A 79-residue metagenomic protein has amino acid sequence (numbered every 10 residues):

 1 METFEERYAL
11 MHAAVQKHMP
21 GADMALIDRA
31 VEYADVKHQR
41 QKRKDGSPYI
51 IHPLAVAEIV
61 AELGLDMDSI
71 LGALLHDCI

Functional and structural regions predicted by a protein language model:
M1-I79: Active-site helical microenvironments for divalent-metal-assisted chemistry
